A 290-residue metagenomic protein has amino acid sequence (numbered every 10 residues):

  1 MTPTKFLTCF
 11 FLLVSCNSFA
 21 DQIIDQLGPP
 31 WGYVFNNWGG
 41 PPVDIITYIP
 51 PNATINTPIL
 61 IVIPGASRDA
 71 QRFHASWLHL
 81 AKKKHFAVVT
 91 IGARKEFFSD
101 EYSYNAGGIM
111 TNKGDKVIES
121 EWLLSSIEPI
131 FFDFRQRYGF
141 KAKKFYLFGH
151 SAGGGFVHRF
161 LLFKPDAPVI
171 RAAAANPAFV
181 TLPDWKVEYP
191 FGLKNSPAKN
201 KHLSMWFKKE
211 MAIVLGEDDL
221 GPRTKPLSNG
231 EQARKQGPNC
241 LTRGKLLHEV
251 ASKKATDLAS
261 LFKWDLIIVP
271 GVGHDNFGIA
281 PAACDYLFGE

Functional and structural regions predicted by a protein language model:
S15-N17: N-terminal signal peptide c-region/cleavage motif recognized by signal peptidases
F19-I59, D69-R72, K83-F86, G92 (+10 more regions): A domain-start/cap signature at the N-terminus of enzymes
P64, G149-R159: Glycine-rich nucleophile elbow surrounding the catalytic serine of serine-hydrolase chemistry
P64-R68, V272: Active-site glycine-rich loops that stabilize anionic/oxyanionic intermediates across multiple enzyme folds
R94-E121, P226-L227: Cap/lid segment of the alpha/beta-hydrolase catalytic domain
S126-K143: Conserved acidic catalytic loop of the alpha/beta-hydrolase fold
I170-K253, A259: The feature captures the conserved acid-bearing segment of alpha/beta-hydrolase catalytic domains
M211-V214, K245-E290: C-terminal catalytic histidine-bearing segment of alpha/beta-hydrolase fold enzymes
